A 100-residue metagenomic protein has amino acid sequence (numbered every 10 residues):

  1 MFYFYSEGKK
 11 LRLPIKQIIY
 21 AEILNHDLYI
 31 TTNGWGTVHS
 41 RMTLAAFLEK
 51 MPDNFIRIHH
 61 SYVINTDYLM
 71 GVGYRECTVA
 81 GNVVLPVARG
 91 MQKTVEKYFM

Functional and structural regions predicted by a protein language model:
M1-M100: Basic, polyanion-interacting recognition surfaces, primarily in bacterial LytTR/OmpR-type DNA-binding effector domains
